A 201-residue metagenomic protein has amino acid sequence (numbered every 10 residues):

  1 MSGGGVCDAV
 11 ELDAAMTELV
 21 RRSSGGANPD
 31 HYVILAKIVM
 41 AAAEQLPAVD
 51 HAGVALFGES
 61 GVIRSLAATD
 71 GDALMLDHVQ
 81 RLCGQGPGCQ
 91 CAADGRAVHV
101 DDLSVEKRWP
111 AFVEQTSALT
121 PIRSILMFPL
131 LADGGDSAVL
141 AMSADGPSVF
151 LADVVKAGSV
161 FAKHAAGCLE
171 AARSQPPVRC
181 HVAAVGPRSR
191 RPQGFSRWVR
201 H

Functional and structural regions predicted by a protein language model:
M1-A73, Q80-L82, Q193-S196: Intrinsically disordered, low-complexity terminal regulatory regions
H51, V113, M127, V139: Short hydrophobic/aromatic beta-strand element in the GNAT-like acyltransferase core that lines or flanks the acyl-donor
F57, S65, A73-P110, E114-R123: Regulatory sensory and allosteric helical modules in signal-transduction proteins and certain transcription factors
R123-L131: A short, aliphatic-rich beta-strand micro-motif
L130-L140: Short hydrophobic/glycine-rich mini-motifs in sensory/regulatory modules that couple input to downstream signaling
V139-S148, L169: Short beta-strand-to-loop transition segments that serve as allosteric relay/switch motifs in sensory/regulatory domains
F150-C168: Amphipathic alpha-helical "output/dimerization" segments
S174-H201: Signal-transducing coiled-coil/dimerization helices and immediately adjacent hinge/linker segments that couple sensory
